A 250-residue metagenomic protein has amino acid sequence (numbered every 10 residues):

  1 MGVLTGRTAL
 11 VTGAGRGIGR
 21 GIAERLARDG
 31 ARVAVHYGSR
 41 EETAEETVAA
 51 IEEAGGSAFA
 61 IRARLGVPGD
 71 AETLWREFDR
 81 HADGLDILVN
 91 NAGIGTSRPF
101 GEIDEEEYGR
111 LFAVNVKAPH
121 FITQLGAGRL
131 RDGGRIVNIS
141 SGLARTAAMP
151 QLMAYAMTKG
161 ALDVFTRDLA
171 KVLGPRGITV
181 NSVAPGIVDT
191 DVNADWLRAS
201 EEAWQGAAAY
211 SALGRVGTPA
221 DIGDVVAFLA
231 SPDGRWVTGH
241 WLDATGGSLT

Functional and structural regions predicted by a protein language model:
T8, G15-G17: Conserved glycine-rich cofactor-binding loop
P99-F100, D104-F112, A207: Substrate-binding pocket helix/loop in short-chain dehydrogenase/reductase
T123, T158, T166: Active-site helix of classical SDR
G128, K171-P175, R235: Alpha-helical segment proximal to the catalytic Tyr-Lys
S141: Residue(s) in the substrate-gating loop at a strand-loop-helix junction that position the organic substrate next
P175, S182, G186-S211: A glycine/serine/threonine-rich, flexible loop-to-helix segment that serves as the NAD(P) cofactor-binding "lid"
A227, T238-T250: Short C-terminal tail/terminal secondary-structure segment of NAD(P)H-dependent dehydrogenase/reductase domains
